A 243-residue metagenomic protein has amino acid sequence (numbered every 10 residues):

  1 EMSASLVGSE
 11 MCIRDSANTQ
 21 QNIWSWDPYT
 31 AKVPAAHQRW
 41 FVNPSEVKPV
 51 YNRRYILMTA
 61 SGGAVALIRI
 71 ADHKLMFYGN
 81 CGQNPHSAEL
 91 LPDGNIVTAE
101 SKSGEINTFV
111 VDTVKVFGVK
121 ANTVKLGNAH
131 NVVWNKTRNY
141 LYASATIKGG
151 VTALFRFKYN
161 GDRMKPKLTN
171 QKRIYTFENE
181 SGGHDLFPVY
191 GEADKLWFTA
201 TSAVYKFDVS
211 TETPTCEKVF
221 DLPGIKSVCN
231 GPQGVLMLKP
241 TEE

Functional and structural regions predicted by a protein language model:
E1-M2, L6-I13: Short, small-residue-biased leader/transition segments that mark boundaries at the very start of proteins
S3-S5, V50, L57-G62, T98-K102 (+3 more regions): Conserved beta-strand positions in repeat-built beta-propeller and related beta-rich domains
R14-A17, V110-K115, F157-K167, D208-C216: Short loop/turn segments immediately following beta-strands, especially the blade-tip and inter-blade linker loops
A17-W40, V114, K167-G182, D221-K226: Surface-exposed loop and turn segments in beta-propeller and other repeat-based domains that flank or scaffold
Q20-G63, A71-S87: Blade-loop segments of beta-propeller domains
A36-K48, G82-L90, L126-V133, E178-V189 (+1 more regions): Repeated scaffold domains used in trafficking and secretory/extracellular systems, primarily beta-propellers
N52-Y55, D93-N95, T137-N139, E192-D194 (+1 more regions): Short coil/turn segments that connect the beta-strands within blades of beta-propeller domains
G182-E243: Long, ordered, amphipathic alpha-helical scaffolds
